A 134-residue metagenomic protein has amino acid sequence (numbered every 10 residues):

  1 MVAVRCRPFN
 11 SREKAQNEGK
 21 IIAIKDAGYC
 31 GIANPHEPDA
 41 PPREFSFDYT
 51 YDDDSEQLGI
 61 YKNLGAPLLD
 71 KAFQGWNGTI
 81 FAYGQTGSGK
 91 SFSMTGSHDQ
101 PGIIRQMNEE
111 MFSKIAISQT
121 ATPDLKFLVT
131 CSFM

Functional and structural regions predicted by a protein language model:
M1-A40: N-terminal switch/interaction subdomains of large nucleotide-dependent motors and GTPases
D26-M134: P-loop NTPase motor catalytic core
